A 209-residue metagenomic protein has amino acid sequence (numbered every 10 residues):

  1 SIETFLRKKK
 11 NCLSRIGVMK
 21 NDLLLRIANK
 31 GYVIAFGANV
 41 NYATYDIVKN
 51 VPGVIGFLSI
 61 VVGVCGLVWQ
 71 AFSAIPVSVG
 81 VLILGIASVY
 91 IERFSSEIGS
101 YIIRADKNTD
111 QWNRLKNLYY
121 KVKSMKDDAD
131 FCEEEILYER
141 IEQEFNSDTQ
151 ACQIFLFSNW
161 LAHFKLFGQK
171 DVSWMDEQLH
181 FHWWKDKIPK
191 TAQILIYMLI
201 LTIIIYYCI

Functional and structural regions predicted by a protein language model:
S1-V18: N-terminal amphipathic/basic-hydrophobic helices that include classical n-h-c signal peptides and signal-anchor
L13, K20, R26, V79-G80 (+1 more regions): Short, flexible segments with low predicted structural confidence
I16-S59, I91, S95-I188: Conserved non-transmembrane functional hotspots
K49-I102, H180-I209: Alpha-helical transmembrane segments and their immediate juxtamembrane boundary regions in integral membrane proteins
